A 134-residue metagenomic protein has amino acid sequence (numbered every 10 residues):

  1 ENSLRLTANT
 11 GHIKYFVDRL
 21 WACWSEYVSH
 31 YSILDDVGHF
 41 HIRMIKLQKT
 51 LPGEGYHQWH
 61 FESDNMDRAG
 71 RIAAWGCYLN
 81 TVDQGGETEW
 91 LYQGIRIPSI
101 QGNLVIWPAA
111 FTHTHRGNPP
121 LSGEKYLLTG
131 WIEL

Functional and structural regions predicted by a protein language model:
E1-L104, T112-L134: Fe(II)/2-oxoglutarate oxygenase catalytic core
